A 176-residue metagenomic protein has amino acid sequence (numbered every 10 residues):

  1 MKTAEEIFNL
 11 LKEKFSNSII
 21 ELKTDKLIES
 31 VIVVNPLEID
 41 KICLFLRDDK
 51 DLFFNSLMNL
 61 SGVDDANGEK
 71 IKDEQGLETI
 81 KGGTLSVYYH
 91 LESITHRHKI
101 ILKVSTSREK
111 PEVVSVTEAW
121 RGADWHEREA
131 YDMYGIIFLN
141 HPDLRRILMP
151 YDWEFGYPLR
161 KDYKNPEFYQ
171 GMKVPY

Functional and structural regions predicted by a protein language model:
M1-Y176: Terminal low-complexity/charged segments
